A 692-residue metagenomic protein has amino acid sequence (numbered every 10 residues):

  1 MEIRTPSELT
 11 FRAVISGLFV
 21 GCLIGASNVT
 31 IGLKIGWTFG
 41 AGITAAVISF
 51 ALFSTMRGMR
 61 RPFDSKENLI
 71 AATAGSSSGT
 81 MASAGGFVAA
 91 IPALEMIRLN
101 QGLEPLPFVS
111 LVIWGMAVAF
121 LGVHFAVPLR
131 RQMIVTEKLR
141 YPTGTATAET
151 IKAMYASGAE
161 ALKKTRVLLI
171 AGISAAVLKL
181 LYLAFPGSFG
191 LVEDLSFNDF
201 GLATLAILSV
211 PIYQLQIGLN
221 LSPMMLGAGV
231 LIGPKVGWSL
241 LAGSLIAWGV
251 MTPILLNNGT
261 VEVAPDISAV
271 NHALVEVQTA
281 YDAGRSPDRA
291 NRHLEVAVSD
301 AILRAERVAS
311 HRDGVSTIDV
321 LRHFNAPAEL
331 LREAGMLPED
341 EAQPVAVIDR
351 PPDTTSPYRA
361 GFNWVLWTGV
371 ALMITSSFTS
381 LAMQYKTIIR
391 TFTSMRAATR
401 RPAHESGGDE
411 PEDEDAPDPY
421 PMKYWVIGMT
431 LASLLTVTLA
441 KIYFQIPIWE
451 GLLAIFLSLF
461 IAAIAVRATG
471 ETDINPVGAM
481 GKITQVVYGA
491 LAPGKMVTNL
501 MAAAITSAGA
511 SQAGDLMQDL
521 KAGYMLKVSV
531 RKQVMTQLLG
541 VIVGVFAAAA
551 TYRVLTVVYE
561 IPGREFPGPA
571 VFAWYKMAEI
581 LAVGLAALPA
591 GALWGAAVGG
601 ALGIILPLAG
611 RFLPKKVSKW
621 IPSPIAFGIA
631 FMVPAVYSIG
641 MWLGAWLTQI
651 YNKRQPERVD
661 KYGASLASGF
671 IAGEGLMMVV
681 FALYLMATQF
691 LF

Functional and structural regions predicted by a protein language model:
M1-R292, V296-L303, R307, H311-D313 (+1 more regions): Alpha-helical multipass membrane-protein architecture
